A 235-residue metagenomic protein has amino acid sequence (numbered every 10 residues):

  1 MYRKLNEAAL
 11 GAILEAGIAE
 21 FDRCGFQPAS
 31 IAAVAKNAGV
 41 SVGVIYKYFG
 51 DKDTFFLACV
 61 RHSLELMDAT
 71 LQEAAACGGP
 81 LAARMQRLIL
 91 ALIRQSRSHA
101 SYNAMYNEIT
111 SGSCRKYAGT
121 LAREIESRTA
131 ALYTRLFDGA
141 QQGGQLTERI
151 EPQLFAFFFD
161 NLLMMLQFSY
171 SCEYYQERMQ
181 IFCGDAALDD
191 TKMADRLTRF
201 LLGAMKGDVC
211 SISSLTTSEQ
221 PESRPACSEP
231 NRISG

Functional and structural regions predicted by a protein language model:
N6, F56, V60, L64 (+3 more regions): Amphipathic, non-transmembrane alpha-helical scaffold segments
A8, A12, E20-T54, A58: Helix-turn-helix
A16-E20, Q95: Short amphipathic alpha-helical elements of helix-turn-helix/winged-helix folds
R23-Q27, G78, H99, G143: Short coil/turn segments at alpha/beta junctions that flank glycine-rich nucleotide-binding fingerprints
A58, Q72-Y102, P152-F159, T191-A194: Hydrophobic alpha-helical connector segments
E65-D68, Q72, K116-Q145, Q153-F157 (+2 more regions): Amphipathic alpha-helical packing segments from all-alpha helical-bundle domains
I93-T134, L154-A156, C183-A187: Short secondary-structure transition hinges
R94, S127-G143, N161-G235: C-terminal peripheral helix-coil segments that are non-catalytic and often amphipathic
